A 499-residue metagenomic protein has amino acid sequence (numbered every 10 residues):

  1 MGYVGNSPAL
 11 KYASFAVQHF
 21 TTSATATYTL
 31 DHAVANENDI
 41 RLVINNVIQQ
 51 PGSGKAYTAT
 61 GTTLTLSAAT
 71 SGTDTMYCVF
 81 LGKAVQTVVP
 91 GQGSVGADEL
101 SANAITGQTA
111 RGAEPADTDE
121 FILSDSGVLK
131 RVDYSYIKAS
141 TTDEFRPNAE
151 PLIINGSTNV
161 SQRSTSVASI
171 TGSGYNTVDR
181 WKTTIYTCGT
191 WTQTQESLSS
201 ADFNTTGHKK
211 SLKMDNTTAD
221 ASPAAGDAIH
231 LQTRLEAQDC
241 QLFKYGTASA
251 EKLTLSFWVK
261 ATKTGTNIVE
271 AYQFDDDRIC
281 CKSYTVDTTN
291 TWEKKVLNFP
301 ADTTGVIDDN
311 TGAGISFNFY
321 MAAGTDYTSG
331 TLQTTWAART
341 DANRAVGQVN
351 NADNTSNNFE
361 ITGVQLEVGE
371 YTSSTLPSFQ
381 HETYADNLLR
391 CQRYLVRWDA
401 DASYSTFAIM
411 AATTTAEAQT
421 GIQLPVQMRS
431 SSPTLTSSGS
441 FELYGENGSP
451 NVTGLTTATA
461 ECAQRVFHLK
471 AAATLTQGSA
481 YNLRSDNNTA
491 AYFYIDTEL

Functional and structural regions predicted by a protein language model:
G2-V17, T22-F145, P151, T311 (+1 more regions): Extracellular repetitive beta-rich solenoid segments
T142-L499: Extracellular and organelle-lumenal recognition/adhesion modules and their flexible linkers in secreted
